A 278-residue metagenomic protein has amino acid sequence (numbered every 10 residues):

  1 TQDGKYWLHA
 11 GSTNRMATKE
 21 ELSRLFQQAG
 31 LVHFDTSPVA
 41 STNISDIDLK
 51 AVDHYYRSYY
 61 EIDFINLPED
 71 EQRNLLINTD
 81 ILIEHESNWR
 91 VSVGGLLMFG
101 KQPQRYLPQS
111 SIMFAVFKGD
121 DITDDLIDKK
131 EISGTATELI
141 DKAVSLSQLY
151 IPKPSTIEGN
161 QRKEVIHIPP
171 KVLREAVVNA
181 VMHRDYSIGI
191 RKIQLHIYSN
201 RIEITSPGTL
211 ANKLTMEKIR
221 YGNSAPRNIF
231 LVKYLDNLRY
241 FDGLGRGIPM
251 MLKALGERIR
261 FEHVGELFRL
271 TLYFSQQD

Functional and structural regions predicted by a protein language model:
T1-D278: Conserved N-terminal catalytic/coupling substructures associated with nucleotide/phosphate chemistry
